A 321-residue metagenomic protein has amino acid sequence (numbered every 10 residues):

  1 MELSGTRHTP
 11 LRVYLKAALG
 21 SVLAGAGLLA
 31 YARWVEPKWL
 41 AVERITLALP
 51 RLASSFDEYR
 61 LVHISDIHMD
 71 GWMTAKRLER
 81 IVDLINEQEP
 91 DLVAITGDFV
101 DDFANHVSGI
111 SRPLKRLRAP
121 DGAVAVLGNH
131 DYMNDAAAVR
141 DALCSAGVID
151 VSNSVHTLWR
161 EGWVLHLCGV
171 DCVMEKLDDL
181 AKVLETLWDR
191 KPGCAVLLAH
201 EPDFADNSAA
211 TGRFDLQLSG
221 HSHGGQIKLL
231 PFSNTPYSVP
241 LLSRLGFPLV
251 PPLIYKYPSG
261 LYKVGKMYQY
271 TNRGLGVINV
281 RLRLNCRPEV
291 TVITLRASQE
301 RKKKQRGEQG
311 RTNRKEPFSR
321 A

Functional and structural regions predicted by a protein language model:
M1-S55: N-terminal membrane-anchoring alpha-helices
E36, L61-L78, F99-N105, D131-D135 (+2 more regions): Acidic/histidine-rich helix-loop elements that form or flank divalent-metal/phosphate-binding sites at the catalytic
I45-M73, V173, V183-A199: Mobile, glycine- and charge-enriched loop segments and immediately flanking short secondary-structure elements within
L49-V62, V148-I149, H156-C168, R190-C194 (+1 more regions): Beta-strand-turn-beta hairpins that frame and shape the catalytic cleft of phosphate-ester-processing enzymes
S55, Y59-I149: Membrane-embedded segments
S65-M69, G97-F99, N129-H130, S154-V155 (+4 more regions): Active-site metal-binding loops of divalent metal-dependent hydrolases
D141, S145-V148, R160-N207, R283: Binuclear metal-dependent hydrolase catalytic cores centered on His/Asp/Glu-rich metal-binding motifs
P202-T291, E300: Conserved beta-sheet core of the metallophosphoesterase superfamily
